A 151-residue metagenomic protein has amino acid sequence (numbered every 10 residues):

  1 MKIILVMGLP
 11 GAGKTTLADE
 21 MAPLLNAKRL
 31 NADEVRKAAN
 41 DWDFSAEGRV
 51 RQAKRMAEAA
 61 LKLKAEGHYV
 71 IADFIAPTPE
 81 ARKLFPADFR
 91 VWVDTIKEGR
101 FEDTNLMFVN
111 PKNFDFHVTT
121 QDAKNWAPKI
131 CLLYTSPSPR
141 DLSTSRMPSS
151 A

Functional and structural regions predicted by a protein language model:
M1-I3: Pre-Walker A (Motif I) flank of P-loop NTPase domains
V6: Hydrophobic anchor at the beta1->P-loop junction of P-loop NTPases
P10: The conserved Walker
K14: Conserved lysine of the Walker
D19-E58: Conserved substrate/cofactor phosphate-moiety recognition/catalytic segment in nucleotide-dependent phosphotransferases
E47-K97: Glycine-rich phosphate-binding loop used to anchor ATP phosphates in small-molecule kinases, encompassing both
I75-W126: Replace "adjacent to P-loop NTPase cores in ATP/GTP-dependent enzymes" with "adjacent to NTP-binding cores
Y134-P139: Conserved small/polar residues in nucleotide/adenosyl-binding loops
